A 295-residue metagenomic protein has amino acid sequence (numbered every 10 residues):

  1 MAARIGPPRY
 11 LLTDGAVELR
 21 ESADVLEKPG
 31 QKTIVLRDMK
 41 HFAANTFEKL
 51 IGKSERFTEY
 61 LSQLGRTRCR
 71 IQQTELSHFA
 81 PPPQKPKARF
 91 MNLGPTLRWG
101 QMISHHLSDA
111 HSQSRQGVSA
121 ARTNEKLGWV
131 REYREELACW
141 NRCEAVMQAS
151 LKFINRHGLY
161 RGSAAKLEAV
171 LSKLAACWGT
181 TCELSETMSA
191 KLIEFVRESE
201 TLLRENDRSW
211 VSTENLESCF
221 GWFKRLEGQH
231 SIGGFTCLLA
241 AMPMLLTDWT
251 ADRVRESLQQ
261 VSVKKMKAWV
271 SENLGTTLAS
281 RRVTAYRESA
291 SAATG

Functional and structural regions predicted by a protein language model:
M1-L11: Short, basic/hydrophobic alpha-helical segments
L11, G15-V17, A23-R68, E217: Conserved beta-strand -> loop -> alpha-helix junction used to position metal-binding or nucleic-acid-contacting
A16-L26, R66-G295: Acidic/histidine-rich catalytic cores and adjacent linkers of DNA breakage/strand-transfer/modification proteins
